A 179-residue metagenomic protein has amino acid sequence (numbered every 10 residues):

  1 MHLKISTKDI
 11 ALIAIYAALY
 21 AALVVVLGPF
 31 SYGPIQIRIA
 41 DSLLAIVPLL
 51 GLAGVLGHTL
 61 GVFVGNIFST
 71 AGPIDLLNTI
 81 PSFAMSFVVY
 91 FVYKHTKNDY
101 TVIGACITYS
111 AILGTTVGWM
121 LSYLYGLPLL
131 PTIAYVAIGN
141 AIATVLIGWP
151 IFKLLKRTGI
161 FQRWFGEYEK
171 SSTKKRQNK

Functional and structural regions predicted by a protein language model:
M1-A53, L60: Hydrophobic transmembrane alpha-helices
S6-A17, A21, A53, S82-V89 (+3 more regions): Hydrophobic alpha-helical transmembrane bundles of multi-pass membrane proteins
L12, L19, A40, M85 (+2 more regions): Alpha-helical structural signal
G28-I35, F63-I80, F87-K179: Membrane-embedded alpha-helical hairpins and interfacial helices in multi-pass inner-membrane proteins
A40-L44, H58-N66, M85-V89: Hydrophobic, membrane-inserted alpha-helices
V47-H58, K94-V102: Membrane-helix interface "capping/anchor" motifs
